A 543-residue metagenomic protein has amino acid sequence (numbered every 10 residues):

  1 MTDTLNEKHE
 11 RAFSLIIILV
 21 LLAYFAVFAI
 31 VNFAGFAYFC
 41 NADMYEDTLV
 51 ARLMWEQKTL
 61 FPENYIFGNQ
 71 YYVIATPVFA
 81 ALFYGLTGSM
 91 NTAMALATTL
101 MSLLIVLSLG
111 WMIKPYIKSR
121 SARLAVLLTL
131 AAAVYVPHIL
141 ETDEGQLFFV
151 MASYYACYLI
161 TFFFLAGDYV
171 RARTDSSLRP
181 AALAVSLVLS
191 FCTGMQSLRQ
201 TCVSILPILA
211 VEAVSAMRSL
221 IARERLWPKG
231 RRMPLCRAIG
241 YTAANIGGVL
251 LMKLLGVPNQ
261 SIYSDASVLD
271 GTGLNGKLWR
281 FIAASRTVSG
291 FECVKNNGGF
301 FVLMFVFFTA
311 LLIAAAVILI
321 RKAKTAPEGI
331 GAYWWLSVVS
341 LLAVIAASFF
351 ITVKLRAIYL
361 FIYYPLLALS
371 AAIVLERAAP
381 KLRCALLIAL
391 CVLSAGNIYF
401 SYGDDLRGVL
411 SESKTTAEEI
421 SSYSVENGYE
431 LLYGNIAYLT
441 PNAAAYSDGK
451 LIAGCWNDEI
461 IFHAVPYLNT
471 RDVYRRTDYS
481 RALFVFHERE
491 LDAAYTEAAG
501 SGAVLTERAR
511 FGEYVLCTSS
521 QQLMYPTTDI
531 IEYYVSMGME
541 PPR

Functional and structural regions predicted by a protein language model:
T4, E10-L22, A181-V188, A238-I246 (+3 more regions): Signature aromatic-anchored transmembrane alpha helix within multi-pass, membrane-resident enzymes that catalyze glycan
V20, L96-L124, F164: Transmembrane-helix motifs of polytopic, lipid-linked glycan transferases
A34-A42, E56-V78: Membrane-proximal lumenal/periplasmic loop motifs of glycosylation machinery
E46-R52, I66-S89, R280-E292: Short hydrophobic/aromatic helix or loop-helix immediately within or flanking a transmembrane segment in polytopic
N69, V73, R120-V170, L355-L367 (+1 more regions): Membrane-interface micro-motifs in multi-pass membrane enzymes
S153-T161, G299-F307, A332-A379: Hydrophobic/aromatic-rich transmembrane helices and adjacent perimembrane loops
P180-T201, P207-L209: Membrane-interface alpha helices of multi-pass inner-membrane proteins
V425-A464: Short periplasmic/luminal acceptor-recognition loop of GT-C membrane glycosyltransferases, typified by
